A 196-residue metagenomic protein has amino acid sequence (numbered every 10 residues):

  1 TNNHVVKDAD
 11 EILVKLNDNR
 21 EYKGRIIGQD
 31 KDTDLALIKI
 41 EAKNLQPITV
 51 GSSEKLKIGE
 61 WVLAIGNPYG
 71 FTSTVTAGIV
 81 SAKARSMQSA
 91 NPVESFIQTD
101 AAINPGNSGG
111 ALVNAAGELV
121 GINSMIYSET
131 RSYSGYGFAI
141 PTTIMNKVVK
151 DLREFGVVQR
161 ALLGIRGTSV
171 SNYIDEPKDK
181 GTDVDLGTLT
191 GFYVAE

Functional and structural regions predicted by a protein language model:
T1-A195: Serine-dependent protease modules
